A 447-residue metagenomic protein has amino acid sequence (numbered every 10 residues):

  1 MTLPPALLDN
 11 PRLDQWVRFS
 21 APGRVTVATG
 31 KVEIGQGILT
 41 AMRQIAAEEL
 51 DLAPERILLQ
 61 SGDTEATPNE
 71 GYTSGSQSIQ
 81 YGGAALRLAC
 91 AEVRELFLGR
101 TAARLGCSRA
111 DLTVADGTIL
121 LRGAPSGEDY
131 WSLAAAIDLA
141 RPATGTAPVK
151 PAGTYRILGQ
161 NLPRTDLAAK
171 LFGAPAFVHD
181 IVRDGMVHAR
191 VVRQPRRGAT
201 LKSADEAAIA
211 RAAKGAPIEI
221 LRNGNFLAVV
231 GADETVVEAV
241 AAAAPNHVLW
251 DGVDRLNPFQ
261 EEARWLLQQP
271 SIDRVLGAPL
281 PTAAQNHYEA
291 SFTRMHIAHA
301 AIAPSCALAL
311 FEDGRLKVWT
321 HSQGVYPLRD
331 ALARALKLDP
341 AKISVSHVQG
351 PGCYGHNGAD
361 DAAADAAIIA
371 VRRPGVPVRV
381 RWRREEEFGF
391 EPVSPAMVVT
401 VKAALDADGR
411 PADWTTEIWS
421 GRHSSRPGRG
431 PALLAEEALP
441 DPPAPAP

Functional and structural regions predicted by a protein language model:
M1-P447: Structural alpha/beta core scaffold segments of enzyme domains
